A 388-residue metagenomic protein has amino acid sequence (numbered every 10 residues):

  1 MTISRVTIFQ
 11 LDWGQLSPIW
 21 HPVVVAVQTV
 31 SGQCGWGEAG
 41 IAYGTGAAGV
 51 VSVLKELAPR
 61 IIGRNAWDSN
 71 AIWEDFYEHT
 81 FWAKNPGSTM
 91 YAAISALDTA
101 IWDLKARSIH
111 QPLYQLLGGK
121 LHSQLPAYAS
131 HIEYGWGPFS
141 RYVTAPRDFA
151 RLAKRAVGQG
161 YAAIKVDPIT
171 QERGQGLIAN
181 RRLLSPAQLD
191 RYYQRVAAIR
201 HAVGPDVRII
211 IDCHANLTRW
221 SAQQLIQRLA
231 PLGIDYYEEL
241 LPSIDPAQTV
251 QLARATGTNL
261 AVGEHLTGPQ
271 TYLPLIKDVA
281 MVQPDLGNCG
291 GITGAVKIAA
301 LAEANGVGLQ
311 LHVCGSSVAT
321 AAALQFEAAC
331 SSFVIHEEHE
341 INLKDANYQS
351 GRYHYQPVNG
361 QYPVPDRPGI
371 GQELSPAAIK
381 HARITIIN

Functional and structural regions predicted by a protein language model:
M1-A42, I341-Y348: Structured beta-strand/loop patches that form or line metal/cofactor-binding pockets in enzymes
Q28-I109: Metal- or metallocofactor-binding catalytic centers and their adjacent structured scaffolds across diverse enzyme
G32, L57, L97, H110 (+7 more regions): Conserved, mostly hydrophobic/aromatic
W36, S108, P126, R141 (+2 more regions): Ligand-binding pocket scaffold of soluble enzyme catalytic domains
G37, A127-A129, A162-V166, I209-C213 (+5 more regions): Hydrophobic faces of well-ordered beta-strands that scaffold small-molecule active sites in alpha/beta enzyme cores
K55-L57, A71, N85, Q227 (+3 more regions): Shared catalytic-loop signature of beta/alpha-barrel
Q124-L125, A129-V250, A255: Metal-dependent enolase-superfamily TIM-barrel catalytic cores that perform enediolate-based chemistry
G369-N388: Extended hydrophobic packing segments that form well-structured cores
